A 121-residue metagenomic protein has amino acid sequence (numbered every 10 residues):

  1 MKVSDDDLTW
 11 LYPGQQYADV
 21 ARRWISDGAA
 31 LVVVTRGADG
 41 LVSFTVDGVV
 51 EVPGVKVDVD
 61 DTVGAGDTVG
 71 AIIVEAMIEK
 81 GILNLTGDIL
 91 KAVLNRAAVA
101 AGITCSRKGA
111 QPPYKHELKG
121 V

Functional and structural regions predicted by a protein language model:
M1-D5: A short beta-strand/loop micro-motif in the catalytic core of glycosyltransferases that engages the nucleotide-sugar
D7-T9: Short histidine/acidic/glycine/proline-rich micro-motifs that form metal- and phosphate-coordinating active-site loops
P13-V121: Conserved phosphate-binding/catalytic region of the ribokinase-like
